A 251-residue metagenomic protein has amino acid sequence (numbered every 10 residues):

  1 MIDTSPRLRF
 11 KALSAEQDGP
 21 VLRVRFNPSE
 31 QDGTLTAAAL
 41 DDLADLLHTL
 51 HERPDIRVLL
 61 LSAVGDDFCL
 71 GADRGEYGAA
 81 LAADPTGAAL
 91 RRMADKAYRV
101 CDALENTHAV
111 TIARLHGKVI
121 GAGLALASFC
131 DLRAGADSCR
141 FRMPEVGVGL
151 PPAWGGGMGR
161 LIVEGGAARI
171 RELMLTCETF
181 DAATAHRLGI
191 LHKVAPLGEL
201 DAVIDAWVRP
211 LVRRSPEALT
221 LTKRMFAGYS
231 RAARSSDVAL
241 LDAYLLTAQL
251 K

Functional and structural regions predicted by a protein language model:
M1-N27, E178-V212, T220-S230: Amphipathic alpha-helical segments at domain termini/boundaries
M1-V64: Conserved CoA-thioester-binding segment of acyl-CoA-metabolizing enzymes
V24, L61, D73, L126-S128 (+2 more regions): Hydrophobic/aromatic residues within transmembrane alpha-helices of multi-pass small-molecule transporters
L46, K96-H108: Catalytic-core regions built around general acid/base machinery
A63-V100, G149, A233: Glycine- (often His-adjacent) and acidic-residue-rich active-site loop that binds/positions the CoA thioester
V100, L104, I120-M174, V203 (+1 more regions): CoA-thioester-processing core
A109-G117: A short, small-residue-rich loop immediately preceding and capping a beta-strand
T111, R133-A134, V194: Short, well-ordered beta-strand core segments
